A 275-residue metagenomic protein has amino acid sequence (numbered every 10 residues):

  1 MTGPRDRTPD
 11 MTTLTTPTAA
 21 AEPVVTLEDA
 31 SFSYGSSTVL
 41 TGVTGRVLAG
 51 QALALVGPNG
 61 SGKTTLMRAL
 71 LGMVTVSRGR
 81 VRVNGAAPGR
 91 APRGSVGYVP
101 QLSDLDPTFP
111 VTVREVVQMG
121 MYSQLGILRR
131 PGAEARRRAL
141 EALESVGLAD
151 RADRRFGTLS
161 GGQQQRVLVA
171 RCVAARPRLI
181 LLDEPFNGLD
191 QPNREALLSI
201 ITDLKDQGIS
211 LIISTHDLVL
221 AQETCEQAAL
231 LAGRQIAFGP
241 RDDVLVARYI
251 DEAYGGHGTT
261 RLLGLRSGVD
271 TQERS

Functional and structural regions predicted by a protein language model:
V56-P58: The feature captures the beta-strand-to-loop junction immediately N-terminal to the Walker
G79-V96: Conserved ABC transporter NBD signature motif
Q118, A133-R151: Conserved ABC ATPase "signature" region
R155-L159, Q163: Conserved ABC ATPase signature
I180-E184: Catalytic Walker B motif of ABC-type/P-loop ATPase nucleotide-binding domains
Q227-R241: H-loop (His-switch) and adjacent beta-strand-loop-beta switch element of ABC-type ATPase nucleotide-binding domains
D242, V246-R248, E252-S275: ABC ATPase nucleotide-binding domains
